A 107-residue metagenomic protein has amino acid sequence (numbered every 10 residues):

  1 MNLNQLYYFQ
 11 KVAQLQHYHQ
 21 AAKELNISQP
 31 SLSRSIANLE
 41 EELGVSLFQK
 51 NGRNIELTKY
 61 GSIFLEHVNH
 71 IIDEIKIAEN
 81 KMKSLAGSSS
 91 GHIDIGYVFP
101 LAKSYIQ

Functional and structural regions predicted by a protein language model:
N2-Q5, Q29, G61, V68: The N-cap/first-turn positions of alpha helices within or immediately adjacent to helix-turn-helix DNA-binding domains
L6-A13, T58, L65: Hydrophobic residues on short alpha-helical segments
Q10-S31: Short helix-boundary/capping micro-motifs
H17-Y18, I36, K50: Helix-turn-helix DNA-binding elements, focusing on the entry/boundary residues of the two helices that contact DNA
S28, S35-N38: Residues within the DNA-recognition helix of helix-turn-helix
P30, N80, S84-Q107: N-terminal winged-helix
E40-Y60, E79: A short LG(V/I)-centered, amphipathic sequence patch enriched for acidic residue(s) preceding the LG motif
E42-L43, F64-A86: Alpha-helical linker/hinge and terminal dimerization helices associated with HTH transcriptional regulators
